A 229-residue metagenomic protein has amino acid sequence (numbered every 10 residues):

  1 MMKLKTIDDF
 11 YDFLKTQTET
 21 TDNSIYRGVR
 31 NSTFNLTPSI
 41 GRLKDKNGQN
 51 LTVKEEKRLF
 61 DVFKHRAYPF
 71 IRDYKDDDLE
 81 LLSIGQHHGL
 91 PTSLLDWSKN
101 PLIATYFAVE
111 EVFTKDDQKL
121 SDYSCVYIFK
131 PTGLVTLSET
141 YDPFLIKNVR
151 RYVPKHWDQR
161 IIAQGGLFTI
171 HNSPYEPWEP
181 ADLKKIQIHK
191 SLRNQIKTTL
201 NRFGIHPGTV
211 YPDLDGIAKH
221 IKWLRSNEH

Functional and structural regions predicted by a protein language model:
M1-H229: Catalytic-core elements of nucleic-acid end-processing and repair enzymes
